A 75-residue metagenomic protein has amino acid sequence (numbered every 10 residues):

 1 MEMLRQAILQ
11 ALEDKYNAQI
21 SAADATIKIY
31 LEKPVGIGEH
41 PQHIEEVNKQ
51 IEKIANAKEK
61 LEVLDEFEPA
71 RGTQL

Functional and structural regions predicted by a protein language model:
E2-L75: Extended, charge-rich alpha-helical interface modules
